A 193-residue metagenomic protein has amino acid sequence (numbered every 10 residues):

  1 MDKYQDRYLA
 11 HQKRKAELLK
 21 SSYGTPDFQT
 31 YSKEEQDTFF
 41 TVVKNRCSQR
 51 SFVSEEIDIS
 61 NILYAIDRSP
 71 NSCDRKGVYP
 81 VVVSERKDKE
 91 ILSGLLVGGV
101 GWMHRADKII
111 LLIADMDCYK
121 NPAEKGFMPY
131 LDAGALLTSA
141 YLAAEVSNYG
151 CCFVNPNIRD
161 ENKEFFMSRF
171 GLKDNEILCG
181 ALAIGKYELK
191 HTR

Functional and structural regions predicted by a protein language model:
M1-K108: N-terminal amphipathic, basic helical "cap/leader" segment at the start of enzyme domains
R50-S51, Y119-P122: Short small-residue beta-strand/loop micro-motif enriched in glycine and branched aliphatics
A65-S69, I110, A123-F166: Small-aliphatic-rich amphipathic alpha-helix that forms the alpha element of a beta-alpha
K76, Y149-F153, I177: A short coil-to-beta-strand element that immediately follows conserved catalytic motifs
L92, P122, H191-R193: Short, charged, solvent-exposed linker or helix-capping segments at domain edges/interfaces that act as flexible hinges
L96-G99, G126-M128, R169-F170: Short, solvent-exposed amphipathic alpha-helical segments in soluble enzyme and RNA/protein-processing domains
V100-R105, I109, M167-R193: A glycine-rich helix N-cap at a beta->alpha junction
D115-D117: Short connector loops/turns at beta-strand edges and beta->alpha or beta->beta junctions
